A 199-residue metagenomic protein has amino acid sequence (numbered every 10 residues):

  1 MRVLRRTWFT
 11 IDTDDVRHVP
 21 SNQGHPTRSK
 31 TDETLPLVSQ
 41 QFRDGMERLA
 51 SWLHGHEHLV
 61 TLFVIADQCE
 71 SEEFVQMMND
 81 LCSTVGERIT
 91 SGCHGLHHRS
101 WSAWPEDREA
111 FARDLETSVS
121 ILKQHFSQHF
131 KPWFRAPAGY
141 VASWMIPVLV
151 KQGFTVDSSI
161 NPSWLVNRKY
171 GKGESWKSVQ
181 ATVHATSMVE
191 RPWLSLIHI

Functional and structural regions predicted by a protein language model:
M1-S83, K131: Active-site beta->alpha N-cap acidic-glycine motif
I11, C93, V156: Active-site flanking residues adjacent to catalytic metal/cofactor-binding acidic residues
I11, I65, L96, N161-P162: Histidine-centered beta-alpha loop that forms part of the nucleotide-sugar donor binding/catalytic region in diverse
V19, W101, V166-K169: Flexible glycine/acidic-rich beta-alpha junction loops that bind and position SAM and/or redox cofactors in anaerobic
H58-A142, S195: Metal-dependent polysaccharide deacetylase catalytic core of the NodB/CE4 family, i.e., the active-site-bearing domain
D107-W193: Catalytic domains of cell-wall/extracellular-matrix polysaccharide-remodeling enzymes, centered on de-N-acetylation
I197-I199: Conserved small/polar residues in nucleotide/adenosyl-binding loops
